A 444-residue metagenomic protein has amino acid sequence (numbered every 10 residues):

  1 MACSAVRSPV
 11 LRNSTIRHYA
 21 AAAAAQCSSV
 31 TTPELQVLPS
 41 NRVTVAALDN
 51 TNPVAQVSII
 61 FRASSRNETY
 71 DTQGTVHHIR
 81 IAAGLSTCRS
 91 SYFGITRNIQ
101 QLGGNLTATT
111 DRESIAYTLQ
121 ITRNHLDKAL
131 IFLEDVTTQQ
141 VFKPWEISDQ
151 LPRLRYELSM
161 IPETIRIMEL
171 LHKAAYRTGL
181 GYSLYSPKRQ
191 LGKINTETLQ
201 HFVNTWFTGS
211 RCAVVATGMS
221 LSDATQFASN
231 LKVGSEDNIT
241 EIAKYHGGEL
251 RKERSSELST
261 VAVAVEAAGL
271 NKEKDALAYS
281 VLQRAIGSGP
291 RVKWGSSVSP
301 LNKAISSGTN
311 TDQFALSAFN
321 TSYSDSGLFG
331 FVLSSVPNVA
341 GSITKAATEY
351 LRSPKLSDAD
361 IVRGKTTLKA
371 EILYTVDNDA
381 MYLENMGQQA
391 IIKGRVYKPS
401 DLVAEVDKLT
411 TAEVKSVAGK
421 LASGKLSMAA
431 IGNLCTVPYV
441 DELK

Functional and structural regions predicted by a protein language model:
A2-H18, C88-K244, R251-R254, L258-A262 (+2 more regions): Charge-rich, well-structured scaffold segments of protease-associated domains
A2-Q56: N- or domain-start disorder-to-order transition segments that initiate the globular core
R42, V54-Q56, T75, I79 (+2 more regions): A common structural microfeature
A46, S58-I60, A82, T107-T109 (+1 more regions): Short, conserved beta-strand segments within well-ordered enzyme catalytic domains that often line or immediately flank
A46-A63, R211, E236-S306, T321 (+1 more regions): His/Glu-based metal-binding/catalytic segments typifying zinc-dependent metallopeptidases
D49-I99, L171, K274-G287: Active/ligand-binding-proximal structured segments within catalytic/core domains that scaffold catalytic residues
R66-N67, L270, V339: Glycine-/small-residue-rich active-site loops that bind phosphorylated ligands and cofactors
